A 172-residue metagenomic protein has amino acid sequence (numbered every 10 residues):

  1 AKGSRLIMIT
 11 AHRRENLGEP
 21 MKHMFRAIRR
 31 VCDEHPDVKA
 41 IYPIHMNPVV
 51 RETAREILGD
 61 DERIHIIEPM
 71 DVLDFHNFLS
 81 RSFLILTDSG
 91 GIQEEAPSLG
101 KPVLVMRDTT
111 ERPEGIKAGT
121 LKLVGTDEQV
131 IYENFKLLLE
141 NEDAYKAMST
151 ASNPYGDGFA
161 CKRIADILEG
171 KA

Functional and structural regions predicted by a protein language model:
A1-A172: Nucleotide-activated sugar donor-binding and catalytic core shared by glycosyltransferases and related lipid-linked
